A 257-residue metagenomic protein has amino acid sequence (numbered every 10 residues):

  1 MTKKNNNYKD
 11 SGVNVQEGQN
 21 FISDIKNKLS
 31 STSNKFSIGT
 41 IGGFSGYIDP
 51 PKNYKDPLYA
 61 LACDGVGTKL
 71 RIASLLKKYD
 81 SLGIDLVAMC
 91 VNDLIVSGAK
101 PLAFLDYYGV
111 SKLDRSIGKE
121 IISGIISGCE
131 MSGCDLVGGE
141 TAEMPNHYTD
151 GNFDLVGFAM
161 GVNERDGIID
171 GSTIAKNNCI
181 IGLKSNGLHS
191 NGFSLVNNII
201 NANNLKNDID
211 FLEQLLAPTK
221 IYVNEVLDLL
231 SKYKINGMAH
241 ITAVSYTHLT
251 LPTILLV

Functional and structural regions predicted by a protein language model:
K4-T32: N-terminal amphipathic/basic leader segments beginning at the initiator methionine
Q19-K26, F44-S45, A88, N92 (+4 more regions): Predominant activation on well-ordered alpha-helical scaffold segments within soluble catalytic domains
L29-N186: Glycine-rich phosphate/pyrophosphate-binding loop regions near the starts of catalytic domains
K184-H189, L195-V196: Mobile "lid/hinge" segments at catalytic clefts and subdomain interfaces of large enzymes
L188, A243-Y246: Short, catalytically relevant binding-site loops at active-site mouths
I200-V244: Polyanion-binding loop/helix "lid" in catalytic or ligand-binding cores
T247-T253: Conserved small/polar residues in nucleotide/adenosyl-binding loops
